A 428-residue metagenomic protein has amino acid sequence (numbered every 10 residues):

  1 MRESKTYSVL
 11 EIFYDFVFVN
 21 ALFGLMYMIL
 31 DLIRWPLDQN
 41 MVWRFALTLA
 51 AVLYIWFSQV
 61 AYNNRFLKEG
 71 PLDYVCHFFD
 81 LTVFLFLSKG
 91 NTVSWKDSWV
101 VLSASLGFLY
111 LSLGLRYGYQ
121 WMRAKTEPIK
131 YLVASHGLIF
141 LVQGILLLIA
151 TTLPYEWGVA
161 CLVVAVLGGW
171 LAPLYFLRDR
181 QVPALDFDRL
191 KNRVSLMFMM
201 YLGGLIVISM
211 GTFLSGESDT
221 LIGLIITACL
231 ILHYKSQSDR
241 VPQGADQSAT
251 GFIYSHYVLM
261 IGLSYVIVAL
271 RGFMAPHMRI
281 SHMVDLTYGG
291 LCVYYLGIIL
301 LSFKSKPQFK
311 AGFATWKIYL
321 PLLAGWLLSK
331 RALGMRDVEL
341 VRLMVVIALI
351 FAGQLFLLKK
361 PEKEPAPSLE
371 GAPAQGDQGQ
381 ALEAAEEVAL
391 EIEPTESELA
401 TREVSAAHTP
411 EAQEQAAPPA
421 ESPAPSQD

Functional and structural regions predicted by a protein language model:
R2, T6-S8, F16-N20, F45-V60 (+5 more regions): Predominantly late transmembrane helices and immediately cytosolic-facing juxtamembrane segments
L10-L30: Signature of the first transmembrane helix
M26-N40, N64, G211-L214: Short, hydrophobic transmembrane alpha-helix segments
W157-V159, M335-M344: Loop-to-transmembrane alpha-helix initiation sites
L358-P373: Terminal cytosolic tails of multi-pass membrane transporters, especially the segment immediately following the final
E370-D428: Intrinsically disordered, low-complexity cytosolic terminal tails
